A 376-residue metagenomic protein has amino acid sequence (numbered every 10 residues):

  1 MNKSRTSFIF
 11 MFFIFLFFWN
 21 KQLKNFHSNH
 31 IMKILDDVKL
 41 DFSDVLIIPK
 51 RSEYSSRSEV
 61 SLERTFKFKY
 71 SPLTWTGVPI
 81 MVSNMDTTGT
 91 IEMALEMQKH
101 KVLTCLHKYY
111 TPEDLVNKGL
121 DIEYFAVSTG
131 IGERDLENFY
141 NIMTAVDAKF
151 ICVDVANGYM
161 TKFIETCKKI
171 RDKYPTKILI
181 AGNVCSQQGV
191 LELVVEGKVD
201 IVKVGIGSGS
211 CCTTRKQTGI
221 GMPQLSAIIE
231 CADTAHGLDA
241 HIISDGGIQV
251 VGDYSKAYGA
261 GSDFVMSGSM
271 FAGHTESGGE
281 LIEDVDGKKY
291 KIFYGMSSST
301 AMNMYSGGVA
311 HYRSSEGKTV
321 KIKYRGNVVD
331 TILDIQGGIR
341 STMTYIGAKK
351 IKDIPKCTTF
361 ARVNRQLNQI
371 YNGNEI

Functional and structural regions predicted by a protein language model:
F8-W19: Hydrophobic alpha-helical signal peptides and transmembrane signal-/tail-anchor segments that drive secretory-pathway
Q22, H27-H30: Low-complexity, intrinsically disordered or signal/transmembrane-proximal segments
H30-H241, S269-H274, G279: Active-site entrance/lid segments in N-terminal catalytic domains of soluble metabolic enzymes
H30-S58, G197, G219-S244, I248-I376: Alpha/beta catalytic cores of nucleotide-metabolism and tRNA/nucleoside-modifying enzymes
